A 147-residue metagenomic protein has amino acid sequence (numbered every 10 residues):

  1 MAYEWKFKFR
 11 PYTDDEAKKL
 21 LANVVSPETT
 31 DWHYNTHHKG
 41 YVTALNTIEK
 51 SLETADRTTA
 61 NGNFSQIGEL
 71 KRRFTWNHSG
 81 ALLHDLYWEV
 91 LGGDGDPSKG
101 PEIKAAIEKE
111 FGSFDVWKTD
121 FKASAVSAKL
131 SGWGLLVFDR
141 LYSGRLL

Functional and structural regions predicted by a protein language model:
M1-L147: Feature for soluble, non-membrane regions of globular proteins
